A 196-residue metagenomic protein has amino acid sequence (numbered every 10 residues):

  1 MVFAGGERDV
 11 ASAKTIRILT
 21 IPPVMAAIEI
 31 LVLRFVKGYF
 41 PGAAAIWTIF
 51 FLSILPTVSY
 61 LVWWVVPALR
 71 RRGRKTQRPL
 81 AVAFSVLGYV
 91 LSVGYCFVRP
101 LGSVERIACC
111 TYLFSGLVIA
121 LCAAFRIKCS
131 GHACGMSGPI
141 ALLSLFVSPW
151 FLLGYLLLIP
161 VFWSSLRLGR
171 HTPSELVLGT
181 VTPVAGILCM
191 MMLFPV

Functional and structural regions predicted by a protein language model:
M1-K14: Short, Lys/Arg-rich, polar N-terminal cytosolic tail immediately upstream of the first transmembrane signal-anchor
S12-T20, G73-A81, P100-I107, L121-C129 (+1 more regions): Short, amphipathic, aromatic/basic-enriched membrane-interface segments that mark the entry/exit of transmembrane
A13-K14, I18, A44-L52, Q77-V82 (+4 more regions): Alpha-helical transmembrane segments of multi-pass membrane proteins, especially transporters and channels
I16-V36: The first (N-terminal) embedded transmembrane alpha-helix
M25-A27, A83-Y95, L113-S115, A133-S137 (+1 more regions): Core segments of transmembrane alpha-helices that mediate helix-helix packing or line hydrophobic substrate/ligand
I30-K37, Y60-P67, C96-F97, I119-A123 (+2 more regions): Membrane-water interface at transmembrane helix exits
R34-V98: Selected alpha-helical membrane-embedding segments in polytopic membrane proteins
E105-V196: Membrane-embedded catalytic cores of phosphoryl/pyrophosphoryl-handling enzymes
